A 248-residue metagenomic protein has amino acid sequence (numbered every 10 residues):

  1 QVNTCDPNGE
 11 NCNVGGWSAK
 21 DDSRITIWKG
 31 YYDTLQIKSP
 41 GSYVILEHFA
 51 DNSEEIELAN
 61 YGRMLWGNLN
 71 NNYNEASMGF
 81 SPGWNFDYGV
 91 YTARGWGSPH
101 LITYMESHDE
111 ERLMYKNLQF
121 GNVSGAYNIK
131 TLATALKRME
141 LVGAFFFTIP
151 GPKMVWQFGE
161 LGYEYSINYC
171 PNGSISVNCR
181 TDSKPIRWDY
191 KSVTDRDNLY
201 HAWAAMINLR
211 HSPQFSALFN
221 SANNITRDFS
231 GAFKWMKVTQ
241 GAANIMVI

Functional and structural regions predicted by a protein language model:
V2-E110, A126-Y127, A135-L136, A144-K153 (+1 more regions): Active-site-proximal helices and loops of the catalytic beta/alpha 8
L113-L132: Short, basic, glycine/proline-bearing loop/turn elements
M246-I248: Asparagine-centered strand-capping/turn motif at beta-strand->loop junctions
